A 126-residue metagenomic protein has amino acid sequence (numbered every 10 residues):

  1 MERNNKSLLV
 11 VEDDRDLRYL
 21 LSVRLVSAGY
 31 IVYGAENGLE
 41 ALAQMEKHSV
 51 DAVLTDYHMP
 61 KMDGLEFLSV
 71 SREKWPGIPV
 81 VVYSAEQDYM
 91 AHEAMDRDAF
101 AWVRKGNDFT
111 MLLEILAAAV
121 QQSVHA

Functional and structural regions predicted by a protein language model:
R15-Y33: Two-component/phosphorelay signaling modules centered on CheY-like receiver
G34-A52: Acidic, metal-coordinating helix/loop segments flanking the phosphotransfer/catalytic sites of two-component signaling
N37, D63-E66: Acidic catalytic/metal-coordinating carboxylates
A43, L65-P76: Short amphipathic alpha-helix used as the core "switch/output" element in two-component signaling
D56: Active-site residues of response regulator receiver
M59: Receiver (REC) domain active-site loop signature in two-component systems and cognate sites in sensor histidine kinases
E66, E86-E114: Alpha4 helix (beta4-alpha4-beta5 surface) of REC/receiver domains from two-component response regulators
